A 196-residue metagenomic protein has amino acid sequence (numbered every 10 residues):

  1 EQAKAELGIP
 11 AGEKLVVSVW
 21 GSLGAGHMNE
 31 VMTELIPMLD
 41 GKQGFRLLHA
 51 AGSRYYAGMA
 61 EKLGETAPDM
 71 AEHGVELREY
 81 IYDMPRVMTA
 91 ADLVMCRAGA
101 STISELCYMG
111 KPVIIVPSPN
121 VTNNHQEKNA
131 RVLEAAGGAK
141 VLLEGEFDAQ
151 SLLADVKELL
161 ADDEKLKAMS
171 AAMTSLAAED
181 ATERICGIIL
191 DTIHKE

Functional and structural regions predicted by a protein language model:
A5, K165-E179: A short, well-ordered alpha-helix in the C-terminal region of glycosyltransferases
L7-V94, E127-A130, A135, L142-S151: Donor-nucleotide binding loops and adjacent catalytic segments primarily of GT-B fold Leloir glycosyltransferases
S22-A25, R54, S118-T122, S175: Short histidine/acidic/glycine/proline-rich micro-motifs that form metal- and phosphate-coordinating active-site loops
T33, A149-L153, T182-L190: Short, amphipathic alpha-helical "lid/cap" segments that border enzyme active or binding sites
L35, K62, D155, M169-A172 (+1 more regions): A ubiquitous structural signal for well-ordered alpha-helices
M84-Q126: A donor-sugar binding/catalytic signature common to diverse glycosyltransferases and related nucleotide-sugar
E134-V141, Q150-L159, M169-A172: Amphipathic alpha-helical segments at domain termini/boundaries
E158, A178-E196: C-terminal alpha-helical cap of glycosyltransferases
